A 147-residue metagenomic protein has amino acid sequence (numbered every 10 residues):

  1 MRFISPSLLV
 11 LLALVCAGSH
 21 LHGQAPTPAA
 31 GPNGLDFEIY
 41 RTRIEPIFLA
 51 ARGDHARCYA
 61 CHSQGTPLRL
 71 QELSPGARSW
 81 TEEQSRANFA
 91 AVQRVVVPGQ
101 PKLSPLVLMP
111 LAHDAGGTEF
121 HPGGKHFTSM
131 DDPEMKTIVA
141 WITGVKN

Functional and structural regions predicted by a protein language model:
M1-P6: Positively charged n-region of N-terminal signal peptides that target proteins for export
S7-A17: Bacterial N-terminal signal peptides
L21-N147: Aromatic- and Gly/Pro-enriched helix-to-coil junctions and flexible linker segments
